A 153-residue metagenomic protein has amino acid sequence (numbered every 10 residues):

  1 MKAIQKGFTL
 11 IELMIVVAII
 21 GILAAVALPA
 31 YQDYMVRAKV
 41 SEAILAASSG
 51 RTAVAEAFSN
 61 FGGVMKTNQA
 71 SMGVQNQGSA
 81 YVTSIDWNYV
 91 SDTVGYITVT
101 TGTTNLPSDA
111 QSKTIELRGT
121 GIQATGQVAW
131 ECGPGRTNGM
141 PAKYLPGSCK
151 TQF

Functional and structural regions predicted by a protein language model:
M1-E42, A46, G50: N-terminal single-pass transmembrane signal-anchor helix
I4, A27-A30, V54, Q77 (+2 more regions): A general marker of short, structured functional hotspots
D33-Q75: Conserved hydrophobic/amphipathic alpha-helical signal-anchor segments
S59-F153: Periplasmic/extracellular, small/polar-rich flexible segments of pilin-like filament-forming proteins
